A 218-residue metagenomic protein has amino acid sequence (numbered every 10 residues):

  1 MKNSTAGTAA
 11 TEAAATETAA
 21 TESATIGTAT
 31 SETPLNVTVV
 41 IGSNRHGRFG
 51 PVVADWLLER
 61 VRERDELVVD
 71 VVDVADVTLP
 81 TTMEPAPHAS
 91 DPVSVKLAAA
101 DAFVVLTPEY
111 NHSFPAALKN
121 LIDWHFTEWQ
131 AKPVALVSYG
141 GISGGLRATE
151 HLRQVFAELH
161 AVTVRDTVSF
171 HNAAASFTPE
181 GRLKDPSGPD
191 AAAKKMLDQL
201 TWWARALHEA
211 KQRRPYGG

Functional and structural regions predicted by a protein language model:
K2, E32-D65: N-terminal beta1-alpha1 ligand-phosphate binding loop
K2-S4, S31-T33, P92, V164-G218: Glycine-rich phosphate/pyrophosphate-binding loop and the adjoining helix
N3-T33: Intrinsically disordered, low-complexity terminal tails and inter-domain linkers enriched for S/T/G/P/D/E
E63-D70, A161: A generic structural motif
V71-A89, S176-P179: N-terminal beta-loop-helix "entrance" segment that forms/cooperates in small-molecule cofactor or anionic ligand
A86-V162: Helix-loop-strand module that forms the ligand-binding subsite of alpha/beta enzymes
